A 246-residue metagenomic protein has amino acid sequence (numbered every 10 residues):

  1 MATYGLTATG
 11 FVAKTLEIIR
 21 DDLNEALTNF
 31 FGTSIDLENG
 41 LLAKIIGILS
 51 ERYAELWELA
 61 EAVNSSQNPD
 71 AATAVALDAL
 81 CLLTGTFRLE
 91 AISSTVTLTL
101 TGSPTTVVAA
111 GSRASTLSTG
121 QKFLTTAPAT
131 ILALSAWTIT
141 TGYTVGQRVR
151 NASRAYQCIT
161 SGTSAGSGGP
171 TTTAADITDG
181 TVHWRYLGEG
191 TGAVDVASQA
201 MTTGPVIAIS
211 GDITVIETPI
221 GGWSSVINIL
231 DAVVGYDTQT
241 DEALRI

Functional and structural regions predicted by a protein language model:
M1-S135, T141-R148, T181, R185-I246: Short beta-strand/helix segments in adaptor/scaffold domains that form protein-protein interfaces within large
L132-A133, N151-G192: Small/polar beta-strand repeat architecture
